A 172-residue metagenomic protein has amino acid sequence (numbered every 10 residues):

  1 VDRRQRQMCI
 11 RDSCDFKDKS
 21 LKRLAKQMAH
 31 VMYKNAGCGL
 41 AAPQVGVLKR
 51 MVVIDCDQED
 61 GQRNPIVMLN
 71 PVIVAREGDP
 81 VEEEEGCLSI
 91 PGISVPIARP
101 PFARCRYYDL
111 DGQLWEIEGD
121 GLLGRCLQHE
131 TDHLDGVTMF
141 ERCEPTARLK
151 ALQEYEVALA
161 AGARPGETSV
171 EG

Functional and structural regions predicted by a protein language model:
V1-I10: Single conserved hydrophobic/aromatic residue that forms the stacking wall/gate of nucleotide- or nucleobase-binding
R11-K19: Acyl-group handling in specialized metabolite and lipid biosynthesis
Q27-L48, V53-D57: Charged, well-structured alpha/beta interaction segments
M32, I73, H129: Divalent metal-coordination and catalytic microenvironments
R50-P91: Helix-adjacent hinge/juxtasegments
P91, G124, V137-G172: Post-HEXXH active-site segment of zinc metalloproteases
D109-R125: Short pre-active-site segment immediately N-terminal to the catalytic Zn-binding motif
C126-D135: Active-site His/Glu-centered metal-binding helix of metallohydrolases
